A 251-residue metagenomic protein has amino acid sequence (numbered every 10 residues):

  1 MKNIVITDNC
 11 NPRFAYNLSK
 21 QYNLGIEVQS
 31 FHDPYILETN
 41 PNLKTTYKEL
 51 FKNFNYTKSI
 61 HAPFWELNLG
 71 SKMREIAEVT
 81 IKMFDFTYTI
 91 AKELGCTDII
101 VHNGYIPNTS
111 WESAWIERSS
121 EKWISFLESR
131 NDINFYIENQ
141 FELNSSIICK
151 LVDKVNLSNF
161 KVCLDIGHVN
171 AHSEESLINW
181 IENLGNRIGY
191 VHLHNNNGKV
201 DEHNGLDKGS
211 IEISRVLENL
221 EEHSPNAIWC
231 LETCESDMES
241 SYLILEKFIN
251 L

Functional and structural regions predicted by a protein language model:
M1-F86: N-terminal pre-domain/capping segments
K2, A15-S19, T57, T97 (+3 more regions): Histidine-acidic metal/acid-base catalytic patches
I6, V28-F31, V101, I137 (+3 more regions): Conserved beta-strand positions
I6-Y16, F31-L43, N68-G70, P107-S110 (+4 more regions): Acidic-and-aromatic substrate-binding clefts and catalytic sites of carbohydrate-active enzymes
N40-T46, I76-F84, S113-E121, C149 (+2 more regions): Charged helix-capping and loop-helix junction motifs
Y47-W65, S120-D132, I213-N219: Alpha-helix-loop-beta-strand connector modules within alpha/beta enzyme cores
H61, T80, A91, I99 (+3 more regions): Conserved, mostly hydrophobic/aromatic
G70-K161: Active-site acidic/histidine proton-transfer and metal-coordination neighborhood in alpha/beta enzyme cores
